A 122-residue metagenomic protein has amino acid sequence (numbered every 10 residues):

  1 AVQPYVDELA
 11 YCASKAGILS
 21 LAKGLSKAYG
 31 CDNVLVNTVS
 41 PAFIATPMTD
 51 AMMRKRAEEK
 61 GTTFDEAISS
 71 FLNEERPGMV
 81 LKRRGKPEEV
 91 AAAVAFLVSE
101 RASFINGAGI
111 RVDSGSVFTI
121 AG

Functional and structural regions predicted by a protein language model:
A1-P4, A10, S26-K27, P41 (+2 more regions): Active-site proximal helix/loop that lines the substrate pocket of Rossmann-like NAD(P)-dependent oxidoreductase domains
Q3, V94-A95, N106-G122: Short C-terminal tail/terminal secondary-structure segment of NAD(P)H-dependent dehydrogenase/reductase domains
Q3-L9, C31-D32, K82, E100: Active-site loop immediately N-terminal to the catalytic Tyr-X3-Lys motif of short-chain dehydrogenase/reductase
S14, A22: Active-site helix of classical SDR
K27-A28, S103: Alpha-helical segment proximal to the catalytic Tyr-Lys
Y29-C31, I44, V98: A short hydrophobic alpha-helix cap/turn motif
T38, T62-R101, I105, S114: C-terminal helical subdomain
P41-A51, K55, E59-K60: Short, flexible catalytic-loop segment of classical short-chain dehydrogenase/reductase
